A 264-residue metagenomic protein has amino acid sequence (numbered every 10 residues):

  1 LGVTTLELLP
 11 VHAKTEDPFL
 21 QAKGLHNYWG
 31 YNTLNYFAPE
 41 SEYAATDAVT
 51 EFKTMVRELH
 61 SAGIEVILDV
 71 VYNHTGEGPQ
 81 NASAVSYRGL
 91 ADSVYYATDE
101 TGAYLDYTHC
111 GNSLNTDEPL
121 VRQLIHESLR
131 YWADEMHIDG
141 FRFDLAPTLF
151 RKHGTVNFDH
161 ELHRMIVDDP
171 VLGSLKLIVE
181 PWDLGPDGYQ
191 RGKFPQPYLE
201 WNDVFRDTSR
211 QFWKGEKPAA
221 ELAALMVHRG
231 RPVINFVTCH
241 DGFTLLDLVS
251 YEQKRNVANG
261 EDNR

Functional and structural regions predicted by a protein language model:
L1-H137, L145-D168: Substrate-binding/active-site clefts of carbohydrate-active enzymes
T5, G140, K176: Short, Asp-centered acidic motifs that coordinate Mg2+ and/or phosphate in catalytic or ligand-binding sites
I67, R142, I178: Generic enzyme active-site microenvironment
G78, R142, T244: Gly/Ser/Thr-rich beta-alpha loop segments that engage phosphate groups in nucleotides
H137, K152-H153, N157-R264: Conserved alpha/beta catalytic core and glycan-binding cleft of carbohydrate-active enzymes
